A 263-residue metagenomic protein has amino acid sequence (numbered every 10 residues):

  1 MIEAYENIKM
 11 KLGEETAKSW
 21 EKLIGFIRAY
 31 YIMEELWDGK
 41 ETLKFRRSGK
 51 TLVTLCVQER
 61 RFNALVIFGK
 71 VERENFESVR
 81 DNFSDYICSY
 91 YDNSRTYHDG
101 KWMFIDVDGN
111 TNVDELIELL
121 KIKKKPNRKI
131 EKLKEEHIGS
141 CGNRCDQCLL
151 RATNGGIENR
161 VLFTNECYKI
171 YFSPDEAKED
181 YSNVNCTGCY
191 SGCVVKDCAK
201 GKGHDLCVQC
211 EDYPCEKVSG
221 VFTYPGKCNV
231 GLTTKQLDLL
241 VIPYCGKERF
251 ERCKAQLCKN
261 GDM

Functional and structural regions predicted by a protein language model:
M1-D38, T42-L43, S89: Charge-rich, low-complexity N-terminal segments
M1-K11, T51-F62, C145-L162: N-terminal short leaders/motifs
L23, L116, L206-Q209: Residue-level detector of well-ordered alpha-helical segments, enriched for hydrophobic/aromatic packing positions
D38-D99: Short, conserved beta-strand/beta-arch hydrophobic-aromatic motifs that form part of recognition grooves or interface
L65, W102-D106, C210: Active-site scaffold segments
V71, N112, Y213-E216: Short Gly/Pro-enriched loop/turn and capping motifs at secondary-structure junctions
Y86-I130: Well-ordered alpha/beta subsegment
E131-M263: Cysteine-centered metal-binding/redox modules
